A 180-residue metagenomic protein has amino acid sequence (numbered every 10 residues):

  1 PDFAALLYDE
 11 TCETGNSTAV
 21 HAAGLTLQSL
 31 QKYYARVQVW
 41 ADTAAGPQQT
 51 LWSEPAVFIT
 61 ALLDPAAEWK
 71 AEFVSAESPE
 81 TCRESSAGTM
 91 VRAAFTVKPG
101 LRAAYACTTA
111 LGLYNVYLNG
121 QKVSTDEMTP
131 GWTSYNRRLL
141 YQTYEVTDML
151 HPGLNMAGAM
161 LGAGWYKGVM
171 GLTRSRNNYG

Functional and structural regions predicted by a protein language model:
P1-K32, Q38-W52, W69-F73: Recognizes extended acidic, P/S/T-rich segments that occur within or adjacent to Ig-like beta-sandwich modules
T14, A19, K32-R36, T43 (+4 more regions): Accessory beta-strand-rich segments of carbohydrate-active enzymes
E72-T81: Short, solvent-exposed loop/edge segments of extracellular or virion-exposed proteins
